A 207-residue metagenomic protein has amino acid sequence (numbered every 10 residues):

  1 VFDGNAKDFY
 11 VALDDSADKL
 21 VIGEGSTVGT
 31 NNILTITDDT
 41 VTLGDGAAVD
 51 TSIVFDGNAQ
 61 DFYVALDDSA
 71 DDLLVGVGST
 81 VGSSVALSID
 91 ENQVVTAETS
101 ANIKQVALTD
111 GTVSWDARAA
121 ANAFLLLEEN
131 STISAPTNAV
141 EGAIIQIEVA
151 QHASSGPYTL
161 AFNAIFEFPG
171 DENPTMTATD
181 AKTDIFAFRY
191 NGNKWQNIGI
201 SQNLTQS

Functional and structural regions predicted by a protein language model:
F2-A97, T205: Beta-strand-rich receptor-binding modules of extracellular spikes/adhesins
V11, V64, F166-E172: Short aromatic-acidic-glycine turn motif
D14, D67, E141, D180-K182: A short, structural micro-pattern
D39-T51, V94-E167, K182-S207: Exposed extracellular interaction/assembly regions and N-terminal maturation sites
S134-A135, E172-T177: Beta-strand-rich interaction surfaces with strong enrichment in secreted/lumenal proteins
